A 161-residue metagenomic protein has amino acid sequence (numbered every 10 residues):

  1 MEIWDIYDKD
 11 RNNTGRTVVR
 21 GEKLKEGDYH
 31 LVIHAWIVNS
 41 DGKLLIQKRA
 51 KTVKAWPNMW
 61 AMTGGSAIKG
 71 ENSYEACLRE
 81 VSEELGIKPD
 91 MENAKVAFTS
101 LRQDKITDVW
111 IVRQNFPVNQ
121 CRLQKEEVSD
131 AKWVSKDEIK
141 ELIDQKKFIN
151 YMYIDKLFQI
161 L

Functional and structural regions predicted by a protein language model:
M1-H34, S40: Acidic, metal-coordinating catalytic segment for phosphate/diphosphate chemistry, firing primarily on the Nudix
D10, N39-G42, A50, R113-V118 (+1 more regions): Short loop segments at secondary-structure junctions
R20-L24, K95-L101: Short, solvent-exposed loop/turn elements at beta->coil junctions and helix N-caps that rim active or binding pockets
K25-G27, A55-A61, K132: A short, polar/proline- and glycine-enriched secondary-structure boundary/capping micro-motif
V32-G64: A glycine-rich, hydrophobic loop/mini-helix early in the fold
L45-I46, M62-K95: The catalytic Nudix box helix
P57-N58, K69, F98-L161: Nudix hydrolase/Nudix homology domain
